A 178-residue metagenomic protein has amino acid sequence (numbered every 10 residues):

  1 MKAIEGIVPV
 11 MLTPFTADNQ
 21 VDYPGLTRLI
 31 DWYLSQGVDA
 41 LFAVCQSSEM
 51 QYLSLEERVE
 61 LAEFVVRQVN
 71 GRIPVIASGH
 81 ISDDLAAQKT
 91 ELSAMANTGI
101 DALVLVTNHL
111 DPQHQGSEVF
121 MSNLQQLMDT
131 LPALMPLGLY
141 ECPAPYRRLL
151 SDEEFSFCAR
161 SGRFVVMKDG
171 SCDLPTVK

Functional and structural regions predicted by a protein language model:
M1-L149: Active-site beta->alpha loop and helix N-cap motifs at the rims of alpha/beta catalytic domains
Q126-M135, C142-K178: Catalytic alpha/beta core domains of metabolic enzymes, predominantly
